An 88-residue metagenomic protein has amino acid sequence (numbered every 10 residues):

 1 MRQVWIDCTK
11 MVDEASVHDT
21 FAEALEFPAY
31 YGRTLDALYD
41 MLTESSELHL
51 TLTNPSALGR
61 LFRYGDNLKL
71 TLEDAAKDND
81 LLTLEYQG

Functional and structural regions predicted by a protein language model:
M1-G88: Positively charged, polar, low-complexity stretches
